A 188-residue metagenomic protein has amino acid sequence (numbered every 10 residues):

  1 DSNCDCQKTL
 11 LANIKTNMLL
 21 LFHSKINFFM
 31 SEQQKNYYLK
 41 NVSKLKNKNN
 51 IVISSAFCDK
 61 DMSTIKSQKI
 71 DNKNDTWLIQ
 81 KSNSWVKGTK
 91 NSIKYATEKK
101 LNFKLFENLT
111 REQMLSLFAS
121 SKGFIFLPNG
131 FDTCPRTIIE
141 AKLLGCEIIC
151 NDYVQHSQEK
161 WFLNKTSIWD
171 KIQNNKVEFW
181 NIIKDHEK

Functional and structural regions predicted by a protein language model:
S2-N27, A119: Membrane-proximal helix-turn-helix segments that form the acceptor-binding/catalytic region of lipid-linked
N3-L10, N102-L105, I125-L127: Short, flexible loop segments at the rims of nucleotide/cofactor-binding pockets, characterized by
L19, Y95, L117, E140: Hydrophobic/aromatic ligand-binding patch that stacks against planar heteroaromatic rings of cofactors or nucleotides
H23-I26, N74, S120-K122, G145: Short, well-ordered alpha-helix to beta-strand connector turns
K25-K66: Donor nucleotide-sugar binding/catalytic pocket of nucleotide-sugar-dependent glycosyltransferases
S55-E112: Conserved catalytic-core segment of nucleotide-activated headgroup transferases in glycan assembly
R111-S121, L143: Short acidic alpha-helix that forms the nucleotide-activated donor recognition element in Leloir-type transferases
L127-K188: Catalytic binding pocket for nucleotide-activated donors in carbohydrate/polymer assembly enzymes
